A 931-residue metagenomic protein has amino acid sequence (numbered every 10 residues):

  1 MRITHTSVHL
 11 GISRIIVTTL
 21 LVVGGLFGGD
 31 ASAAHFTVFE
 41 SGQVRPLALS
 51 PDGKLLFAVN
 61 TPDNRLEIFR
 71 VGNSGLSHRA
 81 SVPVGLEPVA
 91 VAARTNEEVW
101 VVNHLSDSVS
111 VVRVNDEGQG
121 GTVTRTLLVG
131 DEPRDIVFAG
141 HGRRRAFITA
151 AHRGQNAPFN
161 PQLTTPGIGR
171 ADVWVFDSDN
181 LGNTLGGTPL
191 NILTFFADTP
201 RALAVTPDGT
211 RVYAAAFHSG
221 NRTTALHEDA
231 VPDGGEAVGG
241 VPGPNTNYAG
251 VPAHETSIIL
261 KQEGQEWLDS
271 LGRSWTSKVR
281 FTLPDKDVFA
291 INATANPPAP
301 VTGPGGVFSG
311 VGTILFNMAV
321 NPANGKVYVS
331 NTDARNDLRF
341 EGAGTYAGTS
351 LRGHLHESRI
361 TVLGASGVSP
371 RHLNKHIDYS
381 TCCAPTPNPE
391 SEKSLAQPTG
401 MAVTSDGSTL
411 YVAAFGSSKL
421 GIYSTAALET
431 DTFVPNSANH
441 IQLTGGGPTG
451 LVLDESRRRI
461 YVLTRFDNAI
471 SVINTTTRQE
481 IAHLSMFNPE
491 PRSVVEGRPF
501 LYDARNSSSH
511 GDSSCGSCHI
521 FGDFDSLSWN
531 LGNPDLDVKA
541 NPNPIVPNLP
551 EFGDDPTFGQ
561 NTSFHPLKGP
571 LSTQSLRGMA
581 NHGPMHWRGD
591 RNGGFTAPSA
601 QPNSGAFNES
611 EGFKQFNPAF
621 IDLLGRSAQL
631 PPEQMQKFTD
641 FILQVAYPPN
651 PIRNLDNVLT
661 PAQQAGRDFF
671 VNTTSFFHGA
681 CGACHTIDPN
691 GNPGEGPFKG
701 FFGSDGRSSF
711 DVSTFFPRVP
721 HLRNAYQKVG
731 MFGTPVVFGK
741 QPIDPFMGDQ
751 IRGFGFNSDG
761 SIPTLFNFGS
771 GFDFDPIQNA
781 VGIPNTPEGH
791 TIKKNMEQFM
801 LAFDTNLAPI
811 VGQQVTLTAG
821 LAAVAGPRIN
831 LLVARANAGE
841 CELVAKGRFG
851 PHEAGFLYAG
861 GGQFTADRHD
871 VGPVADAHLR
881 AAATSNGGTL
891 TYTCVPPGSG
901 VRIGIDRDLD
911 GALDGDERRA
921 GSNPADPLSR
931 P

Functional and structural regions predicted by a protein language model:
A34-V38, R45, S77-V82, T122-L127 (+5 more regions): A short beta-strand motif characteristic of beta-propeller blades
H35-E67, L283, A396-M401: Beta-strand-rich domains and repeat architectures in extracellular enzymes and scaffolds, especially beta-propellers
D52-K54, N96-E97, R143-R144, D208-T210 (+3 more regions): Short coil/turn segments that connect the beta-strands within blades of beta-propeller domains
V71-S74, R113-G118, S178-L181, N292-N296 (+3 more regions): Short loop/turn segments that connect beta-strands within beta-propeller blades
T149-I168, A215-T282, V329-E357: Short, conserved, GDST-rich strand-edge loop motifs in beta-rich repeat architectures
R153, Y213-A216, G220, T224 (+2 more regions): Periplasmic c-type cytochrome electron-transfer domains
L163-N180, L283-A293, G348-A365: Beta-propeller blade signature
